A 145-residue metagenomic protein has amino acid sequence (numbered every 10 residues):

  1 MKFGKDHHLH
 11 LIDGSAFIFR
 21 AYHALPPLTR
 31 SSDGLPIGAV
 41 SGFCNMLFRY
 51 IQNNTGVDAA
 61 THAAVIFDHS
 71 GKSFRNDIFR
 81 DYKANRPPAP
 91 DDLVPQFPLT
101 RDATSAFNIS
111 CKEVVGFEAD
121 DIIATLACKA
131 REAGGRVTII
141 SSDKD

Functional and structural regions predicted by a protein language model:
K2-I140: Noncatalytic, basic helical substrate-engagement surface that gates or grips nucleic-acid strands
